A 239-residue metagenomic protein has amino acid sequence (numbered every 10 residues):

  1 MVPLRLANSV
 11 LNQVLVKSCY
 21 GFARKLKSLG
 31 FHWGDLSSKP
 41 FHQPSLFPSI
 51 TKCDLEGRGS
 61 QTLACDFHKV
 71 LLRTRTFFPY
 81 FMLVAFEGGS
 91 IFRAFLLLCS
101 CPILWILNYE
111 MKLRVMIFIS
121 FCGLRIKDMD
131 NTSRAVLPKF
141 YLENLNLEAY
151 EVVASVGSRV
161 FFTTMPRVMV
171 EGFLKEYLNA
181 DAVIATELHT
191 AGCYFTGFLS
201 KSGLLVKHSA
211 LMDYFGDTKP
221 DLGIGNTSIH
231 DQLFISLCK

Functional and structural regions predicted by a protein language model:
M1-S38, L46-T51, N131-K239: C-terminal cap/substrate-recognition subdomain and adjoining C-terminal extension of metal-dependent phosphatase-like
G34-K39, K52-L55, E87-F92, I103-E110 (+3 more regions): Short, mixed-charge, low-aromatic patches
P40-S45, G59-S60: Eukaryote-specific, low-hydrophobicity, charge-rich regions
I50-N108: Active-site neighborhood of HAD-like aspartate-dependent phosphohydrolases
T76, I126-N131: Catalytic cores of transferase enzymes with a strong primary signal for eukaryotic protein kinases
F77, K112-R114, C193: Acidic/polar active-site rim loop that often engages polyanionic ligands
F81, F95, C99, L113-I117 (+2 more regions): Generic structural signal of hydrophobic/aromatic residues within well-ordered alpha-helices of folded domains
A94-I126, A182-V183: Short, compositionally biased "basic patch" segments
